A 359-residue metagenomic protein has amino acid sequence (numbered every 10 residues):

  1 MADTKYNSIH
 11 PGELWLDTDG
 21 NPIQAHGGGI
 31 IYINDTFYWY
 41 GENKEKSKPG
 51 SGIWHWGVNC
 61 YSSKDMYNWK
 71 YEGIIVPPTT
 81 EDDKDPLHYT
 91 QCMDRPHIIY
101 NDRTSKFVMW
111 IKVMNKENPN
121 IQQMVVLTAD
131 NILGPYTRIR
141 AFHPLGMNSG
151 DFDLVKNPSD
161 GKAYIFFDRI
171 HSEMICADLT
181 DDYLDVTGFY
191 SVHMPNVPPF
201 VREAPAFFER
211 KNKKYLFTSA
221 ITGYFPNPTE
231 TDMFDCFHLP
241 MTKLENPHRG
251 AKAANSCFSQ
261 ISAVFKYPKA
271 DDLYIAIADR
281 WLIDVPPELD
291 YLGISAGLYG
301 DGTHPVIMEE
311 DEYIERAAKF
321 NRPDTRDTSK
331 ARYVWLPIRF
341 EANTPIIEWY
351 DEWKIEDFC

Functional and structural regions predicted by a protein language model:
M1-C359: Carbohydrate-active catalytic/glycan-binding domains of CAZyme proteins, especially the secreted or lumenal ectodomains
